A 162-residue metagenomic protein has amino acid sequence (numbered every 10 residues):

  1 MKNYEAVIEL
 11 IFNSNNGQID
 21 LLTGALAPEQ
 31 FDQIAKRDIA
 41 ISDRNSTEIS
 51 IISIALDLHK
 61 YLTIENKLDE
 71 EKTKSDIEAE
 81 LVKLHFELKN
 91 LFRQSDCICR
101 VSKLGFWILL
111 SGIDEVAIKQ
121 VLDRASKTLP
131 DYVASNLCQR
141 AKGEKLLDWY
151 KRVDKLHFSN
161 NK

Functional and structural regions predicted by a protein language model:
M1-I39, N66: Signal-transducing coiled-coil linker helices
N15-L21, A55-S75, F92: Active-site loop/short helix in cyclic nucleotide turnover domains
F31, A35, E78-L81, H85-L88 (+2 more regions): Heptad-repeat coiled-coil signal-transmission/dimerization helices
I34-K67: Active-site-proximal structural segments of metal-dependent nucleotidyl cyclase/transferase enzymes
R44, L68-D69, D76, L81-E115 (+1 more regions): Conserved helix-loop-beta segment at the catalytic/binding core of cyclic-nucleotide signaling proteins
K60-I64, E115-Q120: Short, conserved charged micro-motifs
D96-S111, L129-F158: A short glycine-enriched loop-to-beta-strand structural element that forms part of the catalytic core of nucleotide
Q120-T128: Short amphipathic alpha-helices in soluble, non-transmembrane regions that often serve as interface/regulatory elements
